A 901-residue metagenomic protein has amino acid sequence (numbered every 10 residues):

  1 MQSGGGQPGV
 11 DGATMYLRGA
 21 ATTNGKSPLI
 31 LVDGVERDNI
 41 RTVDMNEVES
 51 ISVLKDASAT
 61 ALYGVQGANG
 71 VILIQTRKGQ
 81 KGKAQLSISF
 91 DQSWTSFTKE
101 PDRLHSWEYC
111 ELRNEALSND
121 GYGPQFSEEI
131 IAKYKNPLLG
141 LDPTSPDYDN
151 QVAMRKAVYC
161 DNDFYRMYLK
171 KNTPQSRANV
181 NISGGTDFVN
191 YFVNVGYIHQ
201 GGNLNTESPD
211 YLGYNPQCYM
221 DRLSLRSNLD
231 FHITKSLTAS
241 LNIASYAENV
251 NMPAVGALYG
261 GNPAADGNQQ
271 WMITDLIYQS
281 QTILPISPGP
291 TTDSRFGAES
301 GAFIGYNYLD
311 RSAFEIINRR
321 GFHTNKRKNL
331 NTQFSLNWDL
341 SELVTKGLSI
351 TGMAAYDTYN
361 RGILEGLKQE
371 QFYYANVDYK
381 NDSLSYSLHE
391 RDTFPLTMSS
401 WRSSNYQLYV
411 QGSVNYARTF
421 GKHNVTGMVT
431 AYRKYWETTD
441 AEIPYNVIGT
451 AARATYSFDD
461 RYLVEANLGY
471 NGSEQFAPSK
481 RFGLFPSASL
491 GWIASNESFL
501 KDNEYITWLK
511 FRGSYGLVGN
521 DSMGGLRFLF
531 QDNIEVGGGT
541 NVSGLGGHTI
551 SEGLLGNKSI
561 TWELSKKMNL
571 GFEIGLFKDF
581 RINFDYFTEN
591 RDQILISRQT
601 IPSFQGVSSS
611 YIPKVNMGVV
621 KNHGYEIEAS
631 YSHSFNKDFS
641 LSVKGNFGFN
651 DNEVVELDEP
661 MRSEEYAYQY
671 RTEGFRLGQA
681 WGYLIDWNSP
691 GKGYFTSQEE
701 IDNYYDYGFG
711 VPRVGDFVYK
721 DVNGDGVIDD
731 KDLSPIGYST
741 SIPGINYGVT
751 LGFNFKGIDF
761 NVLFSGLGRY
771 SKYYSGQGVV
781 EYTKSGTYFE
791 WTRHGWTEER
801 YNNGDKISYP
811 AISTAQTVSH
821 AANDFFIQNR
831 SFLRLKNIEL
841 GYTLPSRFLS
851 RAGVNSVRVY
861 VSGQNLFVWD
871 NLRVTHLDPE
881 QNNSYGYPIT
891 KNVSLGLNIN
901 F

Functional and structural regions predicted by a protein language model:
M1-R226, A239-S240, Y306, S610 (+2 more regions): Short, small/polar-rich motifs associated with maturation and membrane association, primarily at protein termini
G79-A84, D187-F188, N203, S236 (+14 more regions): Short loop/turn motifs that connect adjacent beta-strands in outer-membrane beta-barrel proteins
S87-R155, V255-N268, S632-S741: Conserved small-residue
F97-E100, K156-G196, Q200-N205, P216-D310 (+10 more regions): Flexible loop and strand-edge segments within Gram-negative outer membrane beta-barrel domains
L169-N190, V195-Y197, D221-R226, D230-I233 (+16 more regions): Outer-membrane beta-barrel transmembrane strands
L309-E315, L767-R858, G863: Extracytoplasmic gating/loop element in the C-terminal half of outer-membrane beta-barrel translocons and assembly
I443, G538-R581, S610-N636, G674-N688 (+2 more regions): Outer-membrane beta-barrel signature, preferentially recognizing the C-terminal barrel domain of Gram-negative
K501-L564, R581-V620: Solvent-exposed loop/turn elements at secondary-structure boundaries
